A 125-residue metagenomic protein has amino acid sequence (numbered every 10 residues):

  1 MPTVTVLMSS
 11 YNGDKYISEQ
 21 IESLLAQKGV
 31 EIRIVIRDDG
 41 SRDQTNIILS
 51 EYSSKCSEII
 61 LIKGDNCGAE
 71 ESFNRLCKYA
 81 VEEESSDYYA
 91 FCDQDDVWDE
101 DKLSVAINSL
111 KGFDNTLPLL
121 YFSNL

Functional and structural regions predicted by a protein language model:
M1-L125: Nucleotide-sugar donor-binding/catalytic module of glycosyltransferases that assemble extracellular/cell-envelope
